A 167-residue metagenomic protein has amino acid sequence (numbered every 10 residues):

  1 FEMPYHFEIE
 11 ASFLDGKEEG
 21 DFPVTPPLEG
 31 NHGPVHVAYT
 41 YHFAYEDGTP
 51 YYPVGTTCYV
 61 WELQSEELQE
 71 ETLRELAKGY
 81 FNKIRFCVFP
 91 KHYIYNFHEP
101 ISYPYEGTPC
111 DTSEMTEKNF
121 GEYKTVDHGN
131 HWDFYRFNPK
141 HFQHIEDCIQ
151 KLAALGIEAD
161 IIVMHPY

Functional and structural regions predicted by a protein language model:
F1-P27: Ligand-binding face of N-terminal immunoglobulin V-set domains in extracellular IgSF glycoproteins
L14, P27-Y167: Active-site mouth of glycoside hydrolases
